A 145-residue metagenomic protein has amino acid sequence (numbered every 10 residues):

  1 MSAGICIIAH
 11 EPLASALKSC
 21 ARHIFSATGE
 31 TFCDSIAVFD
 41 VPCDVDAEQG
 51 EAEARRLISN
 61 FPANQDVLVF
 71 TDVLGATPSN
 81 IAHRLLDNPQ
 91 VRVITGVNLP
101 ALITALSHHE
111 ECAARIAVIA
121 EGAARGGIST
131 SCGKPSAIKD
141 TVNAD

Functional and structural regions predicted by a protein language model:
S2-D145: N-terminal loops that bind phosphate or other acidic moieties and the adjacent beta-alpha structural core
